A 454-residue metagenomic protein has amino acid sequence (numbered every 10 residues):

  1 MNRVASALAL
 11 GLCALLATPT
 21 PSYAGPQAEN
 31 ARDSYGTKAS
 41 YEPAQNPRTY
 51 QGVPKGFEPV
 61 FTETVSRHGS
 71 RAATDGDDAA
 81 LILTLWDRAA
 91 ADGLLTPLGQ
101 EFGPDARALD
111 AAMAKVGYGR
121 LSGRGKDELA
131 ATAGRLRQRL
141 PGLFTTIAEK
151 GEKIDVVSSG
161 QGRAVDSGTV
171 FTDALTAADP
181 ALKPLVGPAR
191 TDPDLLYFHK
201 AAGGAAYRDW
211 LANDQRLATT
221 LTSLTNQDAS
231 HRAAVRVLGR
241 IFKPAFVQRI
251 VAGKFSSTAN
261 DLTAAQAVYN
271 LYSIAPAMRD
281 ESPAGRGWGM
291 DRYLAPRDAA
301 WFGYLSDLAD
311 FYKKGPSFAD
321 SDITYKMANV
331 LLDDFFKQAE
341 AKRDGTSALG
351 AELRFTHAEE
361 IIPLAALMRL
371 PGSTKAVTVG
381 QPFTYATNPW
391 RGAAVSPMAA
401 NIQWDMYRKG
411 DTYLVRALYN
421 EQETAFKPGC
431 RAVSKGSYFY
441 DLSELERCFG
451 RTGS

Functional and structural regions predicted by a protein language model:
M1-A24: Secretory targeting and sorting signals
G25-D155, S159-E352, T356-S454: Signature for phosphate-centric chemistry
